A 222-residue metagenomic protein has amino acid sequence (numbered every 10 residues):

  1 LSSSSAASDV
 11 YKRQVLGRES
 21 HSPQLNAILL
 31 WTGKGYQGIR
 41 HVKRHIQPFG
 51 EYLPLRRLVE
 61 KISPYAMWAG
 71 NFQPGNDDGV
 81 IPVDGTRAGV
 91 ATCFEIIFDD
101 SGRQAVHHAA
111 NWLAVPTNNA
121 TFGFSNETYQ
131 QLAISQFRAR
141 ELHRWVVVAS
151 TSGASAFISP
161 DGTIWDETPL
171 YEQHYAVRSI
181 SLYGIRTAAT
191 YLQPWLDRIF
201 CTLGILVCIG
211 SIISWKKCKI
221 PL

Functional and structural regions predicted by a protein language model:
L1-Y11: Single conserved hydrophobic/aromatic residue that forms the stacking wall/gate of nucleotide- or nucleobase-binding
H21-Q24: Short, solvent-exposed loop/turn segments at conserved positions within beta-propeller repeat blades
A27-L29: A short loop-to-beta-strand structural motif that recurs across blades of beta-propeller domains
W31-G33, I158-S159: Short, acidic, Ser/Thr-enriched surface-loop or helix-capping motifs
Q37-I39, W165-D166: Generic structural signal for well-ordered beta-strand positions
I46-A66, T121: Flexible, solvent-exposed short loops/turns enriched in glycine
L53, R138-P221: C-terminal beta-strand edge segments of enzyme domains
I62-Q136: Active-site beta-loop-alpha substructure in enzyme catalytic cores, prototypically the cysteine-centered nucleophile
